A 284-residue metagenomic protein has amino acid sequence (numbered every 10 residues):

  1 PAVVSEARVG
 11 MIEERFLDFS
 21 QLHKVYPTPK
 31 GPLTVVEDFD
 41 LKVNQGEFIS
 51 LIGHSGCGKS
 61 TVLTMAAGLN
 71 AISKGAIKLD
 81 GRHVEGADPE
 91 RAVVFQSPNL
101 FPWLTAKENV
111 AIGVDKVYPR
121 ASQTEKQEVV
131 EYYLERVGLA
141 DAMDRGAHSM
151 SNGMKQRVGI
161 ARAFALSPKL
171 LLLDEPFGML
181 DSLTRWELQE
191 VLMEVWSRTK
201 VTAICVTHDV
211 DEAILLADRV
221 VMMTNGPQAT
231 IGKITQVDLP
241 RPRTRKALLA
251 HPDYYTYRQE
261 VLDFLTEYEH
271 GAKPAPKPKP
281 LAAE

Functional and structural regions predicted by a protein language model:
I52-H54: The feature captures the beta-strand-to-loop junction immediately N-terminal to the Walker
A67: Helix-to-loop junction immediately C-terminal to a conserved catalytic motif
G75-A87: Conserved ABC transporter NBD signature motif
L104-G113: Short coil-to-helix segment of the ABC ATPase nucleotide-binding domain corresponding to the Q-loop/switch region
S122-A142, E194: Conserved ABC ATPase "signature" region
G146-M150, M154: Conserved ABC ATPase signature
A165-K169: A short, proline-enriched helix->beta-strand linker immediately N-terminal to the Walker B motif in ABC-type P-loop
